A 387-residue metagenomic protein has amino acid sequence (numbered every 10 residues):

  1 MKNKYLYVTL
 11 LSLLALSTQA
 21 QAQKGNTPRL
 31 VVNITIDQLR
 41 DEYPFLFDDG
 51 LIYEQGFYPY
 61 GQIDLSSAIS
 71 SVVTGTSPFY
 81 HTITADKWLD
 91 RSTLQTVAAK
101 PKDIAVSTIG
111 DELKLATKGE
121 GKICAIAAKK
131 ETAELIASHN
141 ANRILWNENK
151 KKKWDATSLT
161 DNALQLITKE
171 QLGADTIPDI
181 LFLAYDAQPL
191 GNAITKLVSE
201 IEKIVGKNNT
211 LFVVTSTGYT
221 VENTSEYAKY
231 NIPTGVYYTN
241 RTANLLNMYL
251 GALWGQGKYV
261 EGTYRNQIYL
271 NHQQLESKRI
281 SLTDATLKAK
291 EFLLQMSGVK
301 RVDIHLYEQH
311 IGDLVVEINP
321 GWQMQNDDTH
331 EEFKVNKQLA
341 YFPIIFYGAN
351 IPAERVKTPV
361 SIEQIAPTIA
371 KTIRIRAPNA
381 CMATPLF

Functional and structural regions predicted by a protein language model:
M1-T27: Bacterial Sec-dependent N-terminal signal peptides
A22-I52, C381: Active-site-proximal N-terminal segment of extracellular/periplasmic enzymes that hydrolyze or transfer
T27, I36, Q55, Q62 (+5 more regions): Secreted, luminal/periplasmic, and some membrane-associated catalytic domains that remodel anionic oxygen-ester
E42-F45, F57-Y58, H81-A85, A125-I126 (+5 more regions): Short, solvent-exposed loop/turn and secondary-structure capping segments
P44-Y80, K122-C124: Short, structured active-site-proximal loop/turn typified by the sulfatase FGly-forming signature C/S-X-P-X-R
F45, I109-L115, R265-K300, N350 (+1 more regions): Non-catalytic, well-ordered alpha-helical segments in soluble enzyme domains
S77-I177, A184-D186, R279, E291-R301 (+1 more regions): His/Asp/Glu-rich, glycine-adjacent segments that coordinate divalent cations and/or stabilize oxyanion chemistry on
H310, I318-I351: C-terminal, low-complexity/hydrophilic appendages and adjacent surface loops of extracellular/periplasmic anionic
